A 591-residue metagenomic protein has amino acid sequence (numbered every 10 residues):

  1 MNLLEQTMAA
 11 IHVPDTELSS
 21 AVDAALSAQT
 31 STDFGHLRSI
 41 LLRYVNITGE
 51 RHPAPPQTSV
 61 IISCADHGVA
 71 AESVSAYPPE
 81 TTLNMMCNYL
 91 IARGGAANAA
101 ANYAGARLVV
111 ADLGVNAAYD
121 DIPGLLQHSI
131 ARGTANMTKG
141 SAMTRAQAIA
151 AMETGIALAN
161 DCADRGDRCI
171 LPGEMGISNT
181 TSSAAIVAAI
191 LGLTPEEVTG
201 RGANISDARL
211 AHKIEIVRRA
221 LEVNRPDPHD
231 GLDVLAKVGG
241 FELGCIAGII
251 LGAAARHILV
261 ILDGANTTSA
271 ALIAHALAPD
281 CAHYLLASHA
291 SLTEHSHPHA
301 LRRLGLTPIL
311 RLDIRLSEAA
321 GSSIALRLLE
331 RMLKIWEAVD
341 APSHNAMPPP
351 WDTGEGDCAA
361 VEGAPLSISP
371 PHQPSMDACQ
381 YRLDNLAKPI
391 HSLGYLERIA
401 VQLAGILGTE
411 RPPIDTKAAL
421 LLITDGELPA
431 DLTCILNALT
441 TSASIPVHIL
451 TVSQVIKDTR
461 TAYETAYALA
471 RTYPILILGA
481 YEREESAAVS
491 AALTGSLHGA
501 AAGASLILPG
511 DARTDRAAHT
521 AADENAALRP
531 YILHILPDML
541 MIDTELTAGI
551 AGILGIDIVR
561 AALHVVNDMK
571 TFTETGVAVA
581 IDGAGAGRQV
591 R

Functional and structural regions predicted by a protein language model:
M1-R591: N-terminal loops that bind phosphate or other acidic moieties and the adjacent beta-alpha structural core
